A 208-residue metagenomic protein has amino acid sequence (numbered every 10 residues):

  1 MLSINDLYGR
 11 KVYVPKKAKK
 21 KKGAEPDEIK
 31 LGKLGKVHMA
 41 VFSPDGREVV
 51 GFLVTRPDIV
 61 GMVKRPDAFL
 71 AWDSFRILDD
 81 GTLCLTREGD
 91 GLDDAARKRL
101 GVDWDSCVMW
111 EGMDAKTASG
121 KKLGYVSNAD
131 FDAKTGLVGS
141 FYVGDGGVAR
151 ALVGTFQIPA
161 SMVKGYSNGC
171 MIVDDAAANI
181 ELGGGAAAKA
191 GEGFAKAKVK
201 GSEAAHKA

Functional and structural regions predicted by a protein language model:
M1-A208: Peripheral interaction segments used for macromolecular assembly
